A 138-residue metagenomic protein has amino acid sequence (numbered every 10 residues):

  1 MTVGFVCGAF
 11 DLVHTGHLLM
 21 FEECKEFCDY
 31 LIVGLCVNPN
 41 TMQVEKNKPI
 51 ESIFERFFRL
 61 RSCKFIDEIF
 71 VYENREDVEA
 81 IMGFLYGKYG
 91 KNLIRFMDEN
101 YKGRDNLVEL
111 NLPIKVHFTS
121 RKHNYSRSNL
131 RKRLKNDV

Functional and structural regions predicted by a protein language model:
M1-V138: Nucleotidyltransferase catalytic core that binds NTPs
